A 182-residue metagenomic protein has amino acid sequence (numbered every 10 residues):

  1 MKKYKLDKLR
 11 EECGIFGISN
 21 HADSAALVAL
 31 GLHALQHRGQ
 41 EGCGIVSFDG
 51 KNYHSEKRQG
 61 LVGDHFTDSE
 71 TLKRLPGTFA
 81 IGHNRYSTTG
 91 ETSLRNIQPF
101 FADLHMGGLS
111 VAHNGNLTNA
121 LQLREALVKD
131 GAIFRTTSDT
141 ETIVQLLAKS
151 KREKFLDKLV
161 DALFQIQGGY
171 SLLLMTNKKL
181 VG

Functional and structural regions predicted by a protein language model:
M1-G182: Conserved short alpha-helical segments that host acidic/polar catalytic motifs at enzyme active sites
